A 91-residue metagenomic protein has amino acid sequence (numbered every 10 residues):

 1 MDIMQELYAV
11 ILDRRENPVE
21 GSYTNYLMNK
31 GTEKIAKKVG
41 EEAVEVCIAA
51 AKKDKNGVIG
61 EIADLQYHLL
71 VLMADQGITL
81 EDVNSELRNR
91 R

Functional and structural regions predicted by a protein language model:
M1-I62, Q66-R91: Flexible "arm" and connector segments at domain edges
